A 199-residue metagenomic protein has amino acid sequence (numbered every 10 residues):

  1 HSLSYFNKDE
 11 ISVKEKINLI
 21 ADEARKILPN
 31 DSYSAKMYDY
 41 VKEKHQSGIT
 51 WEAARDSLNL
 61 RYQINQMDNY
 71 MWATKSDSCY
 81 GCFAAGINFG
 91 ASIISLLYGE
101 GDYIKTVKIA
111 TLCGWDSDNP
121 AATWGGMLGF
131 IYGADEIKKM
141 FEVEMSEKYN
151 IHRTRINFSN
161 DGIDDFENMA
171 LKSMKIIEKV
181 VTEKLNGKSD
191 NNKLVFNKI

Functional and structural regions predicted by a protein language model:
H1-G114: Accessory "access/gating" subregions that flank catalytic or transport cores
L3-K8, P29, L97, Y132 (+1 more regions): Generic secondary-structure signature for well-ordered alpha-helical cores
N7-E15, L19, D39-K44, L58-R61 (+4 more regions): Short, Lys/Arg-enriched charge-dense amphipathic segments
A91-E178: Catalytic phosphate/nucleotide-handling subdomain of diverse soluble enzymes
L171-I199: Catalytic cores of secreted or luminal carbohydrate-active enzymes
